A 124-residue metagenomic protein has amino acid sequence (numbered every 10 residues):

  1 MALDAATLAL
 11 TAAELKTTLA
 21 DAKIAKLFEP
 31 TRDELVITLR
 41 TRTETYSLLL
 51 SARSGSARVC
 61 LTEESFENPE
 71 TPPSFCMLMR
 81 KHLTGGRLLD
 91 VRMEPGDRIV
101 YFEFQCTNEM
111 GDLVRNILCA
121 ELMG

Functional and structural regions predicted by a protein language model:
M1-G124: Gly/Gly-Pro- and Ser/Thr-rich, intrinsically disordered tail segments characteristic of DNA damage-repair and tolerance
